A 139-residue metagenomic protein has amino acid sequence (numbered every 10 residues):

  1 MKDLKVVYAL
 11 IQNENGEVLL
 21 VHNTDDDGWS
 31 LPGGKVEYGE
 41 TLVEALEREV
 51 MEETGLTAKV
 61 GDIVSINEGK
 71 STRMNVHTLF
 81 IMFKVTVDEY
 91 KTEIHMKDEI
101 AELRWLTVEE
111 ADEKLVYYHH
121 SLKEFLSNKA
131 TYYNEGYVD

Functional and structural regions predicted by a protein language model:
M1-D3, R73-L79, H95-I100: A generic structural micro-feature
M1-V18: Conserved N-terminal beta-strand and adjoining loop/helix that marks the start of the Nudix/MutT-like hydrolase domain
I11, M82-T86, R104-T107: Short, well-ordered beta-strand micro-motif
N13-E52: Conserved Nudix-box catalytic region and its N-terminal flanking loop in Nudix hydrolases and closely related
D27-W29, D98-D139: Nudix hydrolase/Nudix homology domain
G28-W29, N67-S71: Short, solvent-exposed loop/turn segments at secondary-structure junctions
T57-S65: A short coil-to-beta-strand element that immediately follows conserved catalytic motifs
G69-T92, H119, F125-L126: Active-site-adjacent beta-strand/loop module that shapes the phosphate/pyrophosphate-binding cleft
